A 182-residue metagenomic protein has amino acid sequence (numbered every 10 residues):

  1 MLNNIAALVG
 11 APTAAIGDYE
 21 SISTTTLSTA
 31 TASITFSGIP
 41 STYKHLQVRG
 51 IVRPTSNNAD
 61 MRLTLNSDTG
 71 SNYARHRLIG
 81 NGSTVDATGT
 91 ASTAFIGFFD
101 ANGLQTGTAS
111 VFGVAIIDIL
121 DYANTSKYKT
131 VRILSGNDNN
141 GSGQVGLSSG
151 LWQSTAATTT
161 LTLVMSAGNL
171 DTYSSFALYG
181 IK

Functional and structural regions predicted by a protein language model:
M1-K182: Surface-exposed molecular-recognition determinants
